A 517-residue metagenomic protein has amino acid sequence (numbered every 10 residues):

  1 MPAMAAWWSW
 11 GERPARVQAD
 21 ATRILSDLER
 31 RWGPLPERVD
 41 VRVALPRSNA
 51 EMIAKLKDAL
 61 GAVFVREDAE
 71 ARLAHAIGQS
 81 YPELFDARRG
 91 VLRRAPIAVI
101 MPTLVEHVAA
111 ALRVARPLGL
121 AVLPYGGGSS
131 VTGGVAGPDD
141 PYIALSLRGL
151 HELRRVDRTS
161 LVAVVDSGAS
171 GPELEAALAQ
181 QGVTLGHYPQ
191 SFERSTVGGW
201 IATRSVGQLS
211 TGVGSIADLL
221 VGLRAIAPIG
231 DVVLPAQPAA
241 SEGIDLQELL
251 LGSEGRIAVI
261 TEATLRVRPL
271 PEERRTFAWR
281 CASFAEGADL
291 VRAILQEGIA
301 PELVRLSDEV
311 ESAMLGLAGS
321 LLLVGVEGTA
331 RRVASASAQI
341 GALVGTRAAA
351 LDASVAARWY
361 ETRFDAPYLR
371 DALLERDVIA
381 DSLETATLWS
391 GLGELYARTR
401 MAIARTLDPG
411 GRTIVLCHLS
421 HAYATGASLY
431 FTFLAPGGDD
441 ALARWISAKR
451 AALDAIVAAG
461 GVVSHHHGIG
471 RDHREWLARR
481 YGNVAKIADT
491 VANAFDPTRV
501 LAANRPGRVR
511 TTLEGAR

Functional and structural regions predicted by a protein language model:
M1-R113, V131-L161, E309-A313, A356-D381 (+3 more regions): N-terminal flexible segment immediately upstream of the FAD-binding catalytic core in FAD-dependent oxidoreductases
W7-W32, R66-D86, P269, R275-A451 (+2 more regions): C-terminal substrate-recognition/cap domain of FAD-linked oxidoreductases
A115, G255, D496: Conserved, mostly hydrophobic/aromatic
E152-R305, V500, L513-R517: FAD-binding subdomain of flavoenzyme oxidoreductases
G470-R517: Activity-critical C-terminal alpha-helical subdomain
